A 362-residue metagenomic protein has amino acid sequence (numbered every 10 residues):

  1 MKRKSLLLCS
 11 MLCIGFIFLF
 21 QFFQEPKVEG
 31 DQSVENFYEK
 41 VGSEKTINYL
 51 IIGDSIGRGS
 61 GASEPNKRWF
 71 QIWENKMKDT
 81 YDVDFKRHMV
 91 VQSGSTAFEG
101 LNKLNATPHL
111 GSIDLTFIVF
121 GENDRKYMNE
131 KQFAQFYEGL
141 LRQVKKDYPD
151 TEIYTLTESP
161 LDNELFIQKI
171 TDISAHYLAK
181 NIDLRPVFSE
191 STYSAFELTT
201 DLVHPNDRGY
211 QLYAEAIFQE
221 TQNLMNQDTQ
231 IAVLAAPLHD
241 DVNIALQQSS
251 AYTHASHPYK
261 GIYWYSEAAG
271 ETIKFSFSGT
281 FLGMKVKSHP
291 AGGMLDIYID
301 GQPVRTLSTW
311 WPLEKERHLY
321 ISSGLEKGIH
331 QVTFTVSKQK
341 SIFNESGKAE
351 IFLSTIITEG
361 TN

Functional and structural regions predicted by a protein language model:
M1-L12: N-terminal Sec-pathway targeting helices
C13-Q24: Hydrophobic alpha-helical membrane-insertion segments, chiefly the h-region of N-terminal signal peptides
P26-V90, A106-H109, M284, H318 (+1 more regions): Serine-esterase "nucleophile elbow" of acetyl-processing enzymes
Y49, R87, I153, Q227-Q230: Hydrophobic/aromatic residues located in beta-strands of well-ordered beta-sheets within soluble catalytic
I56-S60, V91-S95, N123-D124, E158-D162: Short histidine/acidic/glycine/proline-rich micro-motifs that form metal- and phosphate-coordinating active-site loops
G94-L104: Structural motif
N102-N226, L319-S323: Alpha-helical cap/lid subdomain in secreted, periplasmic, or secretory-pathway luminal O-acyl-processing enzymes
Q222-N362: Glycan-recognition surfaces in beta-rich domains, encompassing non-catalytic CBMs and lectin-like receptor-binding
